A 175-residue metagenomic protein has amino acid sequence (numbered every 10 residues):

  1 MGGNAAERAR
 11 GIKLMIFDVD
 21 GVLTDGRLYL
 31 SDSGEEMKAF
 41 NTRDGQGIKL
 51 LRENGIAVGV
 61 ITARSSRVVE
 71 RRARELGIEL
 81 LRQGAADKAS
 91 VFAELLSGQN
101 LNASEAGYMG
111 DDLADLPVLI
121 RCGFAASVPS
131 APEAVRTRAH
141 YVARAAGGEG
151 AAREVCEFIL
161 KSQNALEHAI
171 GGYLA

Functional and structural regions predicted by a protein language model:
M1-F17, A165-A175: Non-catalytic pre-domain segments flanking phosphatase-related domains
A6, R27-K49, P129: Basic, amphipathic juxtamembrane/active-site segments that coordinate anionic phosphate or diphosphate groups
A9-L28, L119, A152: Asp-based phosphoryl-transfer active-site loop
G11-K13, I56, S104-E105: Short coil/turn segments at beta-strand junctions that form active-site/ligand-binding loops
V19-D20, D25-G26, R64, D111-D112 (+1 more regions): Fold-independent oxyanion-binding glycine-rich loops and adjacent beta-strand/coil segments at enzyme active sites
G34-K38, V68, R74-L76, L80-R82 (+1 more regions): Mg2+-dependent phosphoryl-transfer enzymes with acidic/Ser/Thr/Gly-rich catalytic loops
I48-R72, Q83, L119: Substrate-recognition element of Asp-dependent hydrolases with the DxDx(T/V) motif
